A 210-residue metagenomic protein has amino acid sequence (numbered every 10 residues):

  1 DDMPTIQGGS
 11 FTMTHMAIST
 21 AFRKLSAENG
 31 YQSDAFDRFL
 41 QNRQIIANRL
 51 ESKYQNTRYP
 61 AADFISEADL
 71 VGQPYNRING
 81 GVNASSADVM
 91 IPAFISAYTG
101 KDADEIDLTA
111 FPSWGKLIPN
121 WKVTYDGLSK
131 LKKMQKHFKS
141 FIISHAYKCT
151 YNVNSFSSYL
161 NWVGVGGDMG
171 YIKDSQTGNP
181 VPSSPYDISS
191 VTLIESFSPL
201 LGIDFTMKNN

Functional and structural regions predicted by a protein language model:
D2-T12, M16-P92, D104-G115, T124 (+3 more regions): Short loop/turn motifs that connect adjacent beta-strands in outer-membrane beta-barrel proteins
V71, N76-A97, Y159-P185: Solvent-exposed loop segments that connect transmembrane elements
G100-T109, P180-D187: Extracytoplasmic loops and strand-loop junctions of Gram-negative outer membrane beta-barrel proteins
S113, S189-S190: Hydrophobic alpha-helical scaffolding
G115-W121, L193-P199: Residues that define the transmembrane beta-barrel architecture of outer-membrane proteins
A146-T150: Outer-membrane beta-barrel pore domains and translocons
Y171-I172, S189, S196: Membrane-embedded alpha-helical bundles of multi-pass transporters/translocases, especially carrier/permease families
